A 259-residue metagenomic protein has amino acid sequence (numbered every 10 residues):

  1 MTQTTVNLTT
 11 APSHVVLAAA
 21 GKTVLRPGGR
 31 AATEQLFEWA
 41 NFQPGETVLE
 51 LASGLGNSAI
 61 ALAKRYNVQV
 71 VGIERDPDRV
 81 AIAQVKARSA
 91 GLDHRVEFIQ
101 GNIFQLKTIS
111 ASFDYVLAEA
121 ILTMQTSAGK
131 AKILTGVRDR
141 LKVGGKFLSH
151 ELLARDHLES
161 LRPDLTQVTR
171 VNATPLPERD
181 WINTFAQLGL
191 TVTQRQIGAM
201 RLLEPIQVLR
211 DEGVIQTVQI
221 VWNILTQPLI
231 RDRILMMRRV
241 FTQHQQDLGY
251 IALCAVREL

Functional and structural regions predicted by a protein language model:
A20, L152-N172: Short, glycine-/aromatic-enriched active-site segment of Class I SAM-dependent methyltransferases
R26-P44: Conserved alpha-helix/loop element of class I SAM-dependent methyltransferases that forms part of the SAM/SAH-binding
L49, L55-Q105: Class I SAM-dependent methyltransferase SAM/SAH-binding core
K107-V116: A short acidic, Gly/Pro-enriched loop at the edge of an enzyme's catalytic core that lines a small-molecule cofactor
Y115-G129: A short SAM/SAH-binding and catalytic strip from SAM-dependent methyltransferases
A131-K146: A short glycine-rich, Lys/Arg-flanked "PGG" loop and its adjoining helix->strand segment in the class I
T174-G189: Short alpha-helix
Q196-L259: Conserved Class I S-adenosyl-L-methionine
